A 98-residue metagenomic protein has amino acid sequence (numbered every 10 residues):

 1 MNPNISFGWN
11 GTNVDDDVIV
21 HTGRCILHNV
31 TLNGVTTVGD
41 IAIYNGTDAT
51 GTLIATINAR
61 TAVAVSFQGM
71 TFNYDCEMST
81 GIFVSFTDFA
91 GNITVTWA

Functional and structural regions predicted by a protein language model:
M1-A98: Surface-exposed, low-hydrophobicity beta-strand/loop segments enriched in small/polar/acidic residues
